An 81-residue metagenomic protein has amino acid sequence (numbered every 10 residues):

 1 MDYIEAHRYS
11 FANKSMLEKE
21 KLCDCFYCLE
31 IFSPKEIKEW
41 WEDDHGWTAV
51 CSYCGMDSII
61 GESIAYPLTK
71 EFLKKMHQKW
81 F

Functional and structural regions predicted by a protein language model:
D2-E20: N-terminal first-folded block
E18-C23, D44-W47: Short metal-coordination and nucleic-acid-contact micro-motifs, chiefly zinc-binding Cys/His arrays
C25-C28, C51-C54: Short cysteine-rich clusters marking metal-coordination/redox-active sites
F26-P34, E42-D43: RING/U-box catalytic core of ubiquitin/SUMO E3 ligases
P34-K38, I60-G61: Short, non-ligating residues that shape and space the ligands of small metal-coordination modules and catalytic
K38-T48, A65-L68: Short linker/helix segments within small regulatory modules
M56-T69: Short metal-binding segments enriched for Cys and/or His
E71-F81: N-terminal, charge-rich interaction modules
